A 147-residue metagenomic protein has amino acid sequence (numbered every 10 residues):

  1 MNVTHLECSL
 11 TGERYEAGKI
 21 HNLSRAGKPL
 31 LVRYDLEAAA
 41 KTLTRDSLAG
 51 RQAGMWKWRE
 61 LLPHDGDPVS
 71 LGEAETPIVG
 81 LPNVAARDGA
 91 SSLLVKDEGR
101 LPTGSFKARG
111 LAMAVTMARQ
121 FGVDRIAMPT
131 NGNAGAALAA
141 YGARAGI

Functional and structural regions predicted by a protein language model:
M1-I147: PLP-dependent amino-acid enzyme catalytic core
